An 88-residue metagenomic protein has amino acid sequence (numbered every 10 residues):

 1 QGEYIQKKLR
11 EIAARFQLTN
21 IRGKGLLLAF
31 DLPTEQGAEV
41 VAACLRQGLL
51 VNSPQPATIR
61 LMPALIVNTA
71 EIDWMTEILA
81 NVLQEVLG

Functional and structural regions predicted by a protein language model:
Q1-G88: Conserved N-terminal phosphate-binding loop of PLP-dependent enzymes in the Aspartate aminotransferase
